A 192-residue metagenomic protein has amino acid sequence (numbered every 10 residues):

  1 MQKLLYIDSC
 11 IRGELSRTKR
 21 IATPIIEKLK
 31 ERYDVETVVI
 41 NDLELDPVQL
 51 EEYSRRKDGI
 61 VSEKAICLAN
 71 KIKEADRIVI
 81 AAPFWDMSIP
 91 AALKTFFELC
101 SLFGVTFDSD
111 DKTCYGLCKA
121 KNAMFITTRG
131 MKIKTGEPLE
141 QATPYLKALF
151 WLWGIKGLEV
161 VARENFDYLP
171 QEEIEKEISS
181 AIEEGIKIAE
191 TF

Functional and structural regions predicted by a protein language model:
M1-L102, E183-F192: N-terminal beta1-alpha1-beta2 submodule of the flavodoxin-like/Rossmannoid cofactor-binding fold
K3, D34-E36, K121-A123, K156-G157: Residues at the starts of beta-strands that form the adenosine-phosphate
C10-R12, R129-I133, N165-L169: A short, flexible beta-alpha/helix-coil linker loop
V38, I126, V161: Hydrophobic residues at beta-strand termini and immediately following loops that shape nucleotide-binding pockets
E52-K57, I126, K176-I178: Short, hinge-like loop/turn segments at secondary-structure boundaries
K73, A91, C118, W153-K156: Structured loop/turn residues at beta-strand edges in well-structured enzyme cores
S109-W153: Short, glycine-/small-residue-rich phosphate/pyrophosphate-handling segment
T135-F192: Glycine-rich phosphate/pyrophosphate-binding loop and the adjoining helix
